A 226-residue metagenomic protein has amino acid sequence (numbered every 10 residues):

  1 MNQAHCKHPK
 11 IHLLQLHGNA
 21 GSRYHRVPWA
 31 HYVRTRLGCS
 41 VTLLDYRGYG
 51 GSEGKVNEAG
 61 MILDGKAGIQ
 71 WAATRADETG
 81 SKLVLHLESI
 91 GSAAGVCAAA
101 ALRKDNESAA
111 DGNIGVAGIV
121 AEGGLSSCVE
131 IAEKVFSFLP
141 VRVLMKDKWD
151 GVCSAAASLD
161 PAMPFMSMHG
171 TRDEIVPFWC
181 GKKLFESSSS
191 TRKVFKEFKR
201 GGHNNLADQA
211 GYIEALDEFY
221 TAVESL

Functional and structural regions predicted by a protein language model:
M1-W71: Membrane-embedded segments
V27, I62, V152, F178-K182: Short, surface-exposed alpha-helical segments at coil->helix boundaries
Y46, V120-E130, D147-G151, G201: Active-site nucleophile loop of the alpha/beta-hydrolase fold
W71-R75, G80-K134: Primarily recognizes the serine-hydrolase "nucleophile elbow" in alpha/beta-hydrolase and SGNH/GDSL folds
G80, V116, A162, R192-K193: Core-facing hydrophobic residues within beta-strands of well-ordered domains
P140-S158, A215: Active-site nucleophile elbow and catalytic-triad environment of alpha/beta-hydrolase enzymes
S158-A162, M166-D173: Short beta-strand/loop motif that positions the catalytic acidic residue of the alpha/beta-hydrolase fold
F178-L226: C-terminal catalytic histidine-bearing segment of alpha/beta-hydrolase fold enzymes
